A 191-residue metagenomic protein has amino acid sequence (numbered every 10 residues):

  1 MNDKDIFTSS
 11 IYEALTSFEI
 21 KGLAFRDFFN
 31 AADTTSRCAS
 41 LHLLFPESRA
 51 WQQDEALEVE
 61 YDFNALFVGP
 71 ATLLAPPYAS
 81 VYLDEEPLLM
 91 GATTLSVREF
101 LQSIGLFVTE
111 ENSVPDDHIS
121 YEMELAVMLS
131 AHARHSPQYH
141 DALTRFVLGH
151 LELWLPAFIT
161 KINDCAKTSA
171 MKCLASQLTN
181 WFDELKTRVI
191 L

Functional and structural regions predicted by a protein language model:
M1-L191: Surface/interface-facing alpha-helical segments and adjacent flexible terminal/loop regions used for partner/assembly
